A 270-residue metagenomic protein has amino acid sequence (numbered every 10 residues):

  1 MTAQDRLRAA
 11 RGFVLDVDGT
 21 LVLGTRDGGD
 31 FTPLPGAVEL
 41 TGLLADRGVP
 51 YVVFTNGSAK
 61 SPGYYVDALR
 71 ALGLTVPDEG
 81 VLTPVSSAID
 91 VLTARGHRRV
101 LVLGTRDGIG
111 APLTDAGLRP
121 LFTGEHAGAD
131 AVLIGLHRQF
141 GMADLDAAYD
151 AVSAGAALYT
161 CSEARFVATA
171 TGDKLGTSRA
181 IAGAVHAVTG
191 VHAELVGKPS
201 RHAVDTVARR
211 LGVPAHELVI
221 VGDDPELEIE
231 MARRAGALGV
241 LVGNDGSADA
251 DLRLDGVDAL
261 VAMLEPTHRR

Functional and structural regions predicted by a protein language model:
M1-D46, G63-E79, I89-R270: Asp-based, Mg2+/Mn2+-dependent phosphohydrolase catalytic module
G57: Conserved phosphate/oxyanion-binding catalytic-loop motifs
K60: Active-site environment of divalent metal-dependent phosphoester hydrolases
